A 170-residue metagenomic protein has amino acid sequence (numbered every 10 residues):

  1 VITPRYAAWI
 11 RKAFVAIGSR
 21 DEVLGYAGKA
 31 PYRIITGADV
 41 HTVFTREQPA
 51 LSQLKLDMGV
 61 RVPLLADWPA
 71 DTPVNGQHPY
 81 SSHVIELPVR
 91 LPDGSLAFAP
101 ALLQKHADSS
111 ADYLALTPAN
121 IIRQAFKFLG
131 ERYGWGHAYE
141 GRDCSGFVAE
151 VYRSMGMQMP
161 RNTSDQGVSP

Functional and structural regions predicted by a protein language model:
I2-T3, A138: Low-complexity, intrinsically disordered or weakly predicted helical/coil tracts enriched in serine/threonine
T3-H41, T45-A50, L54, M58 (+1 more regions): Boundary regions of SH3-family modules and the immediately adjacent low-complexity/disordered segments in eukaryotic
Y6, G130, Y152: Residue-level marker of positions within ordered structural domains that often coincide with functionally constrained
L54, A119, R123-K127, S145-R153: Solvent-exposed, polar/charged alpha-helical surfaces in well-ordered, non-transmembrane soluble domains, broadly
K105-H106, F128-E131: Acidic/histidine-rich, surface-exposed loop or edge segments in extracytoplasmic proteins
S110, R132-Y133: Residue-level detector of alpha-helix boundaries and kinks
Y133-S145, E150-P170: Catalytic cysteine-centered active-site loop
